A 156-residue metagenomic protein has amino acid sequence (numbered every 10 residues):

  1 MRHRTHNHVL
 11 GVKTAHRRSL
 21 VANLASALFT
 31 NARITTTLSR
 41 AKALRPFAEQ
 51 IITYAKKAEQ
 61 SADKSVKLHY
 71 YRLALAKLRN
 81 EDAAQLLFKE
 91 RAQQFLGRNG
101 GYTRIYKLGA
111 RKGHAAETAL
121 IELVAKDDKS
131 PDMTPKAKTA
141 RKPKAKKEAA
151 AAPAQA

Functional and structural regions predicted by a protein language model:
M1-S19, N23-P153: Structured, basic alpha/beta domains of bacterial-type, RNA-associated proteins
